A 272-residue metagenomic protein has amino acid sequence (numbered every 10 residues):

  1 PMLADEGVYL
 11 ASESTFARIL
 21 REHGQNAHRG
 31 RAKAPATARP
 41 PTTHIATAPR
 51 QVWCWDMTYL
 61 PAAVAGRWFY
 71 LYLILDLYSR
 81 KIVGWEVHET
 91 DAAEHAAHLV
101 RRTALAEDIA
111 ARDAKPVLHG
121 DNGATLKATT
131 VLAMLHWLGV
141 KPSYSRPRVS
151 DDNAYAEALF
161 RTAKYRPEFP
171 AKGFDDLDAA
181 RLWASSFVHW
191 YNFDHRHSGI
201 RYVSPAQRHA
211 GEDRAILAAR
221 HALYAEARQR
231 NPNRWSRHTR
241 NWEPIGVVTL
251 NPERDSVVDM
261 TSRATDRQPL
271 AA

Functional and structural regions predicted by a protein language model:
P1-V52, P147-V149, A206-H221: Basic, flexible linker segments flanking DNA-binding modules in nucleic acid-interacting mobile-element proteins
G7-V8, I45-T47, A62-V64, N122 (+2 more regions): Conserved, non-catalytic sequence blocks in retroelement Pol enzymes and Pol-derived host proteins
F16, D56, I74, R80 (+10 more regions): Mobile genetic element proteins and their domesticated derivatives, centered on retroelements and DNA transposons
L20-L73, E94-R102, A106-E107, A111-K115: Mobile-element integrase/transposase regions, centering on the N-terminal DNA-binding/Zn-coordinating module
D76-L77, V87-E94: A short acidic/small-residue loop/turn micro-motif
K115-N122, H136-Y155, F169-L177: RNase H-like polynucleotidyl transferase catalytic core
H136-L138, T162-A272: C-terminal domain-tail junction helix/linker
